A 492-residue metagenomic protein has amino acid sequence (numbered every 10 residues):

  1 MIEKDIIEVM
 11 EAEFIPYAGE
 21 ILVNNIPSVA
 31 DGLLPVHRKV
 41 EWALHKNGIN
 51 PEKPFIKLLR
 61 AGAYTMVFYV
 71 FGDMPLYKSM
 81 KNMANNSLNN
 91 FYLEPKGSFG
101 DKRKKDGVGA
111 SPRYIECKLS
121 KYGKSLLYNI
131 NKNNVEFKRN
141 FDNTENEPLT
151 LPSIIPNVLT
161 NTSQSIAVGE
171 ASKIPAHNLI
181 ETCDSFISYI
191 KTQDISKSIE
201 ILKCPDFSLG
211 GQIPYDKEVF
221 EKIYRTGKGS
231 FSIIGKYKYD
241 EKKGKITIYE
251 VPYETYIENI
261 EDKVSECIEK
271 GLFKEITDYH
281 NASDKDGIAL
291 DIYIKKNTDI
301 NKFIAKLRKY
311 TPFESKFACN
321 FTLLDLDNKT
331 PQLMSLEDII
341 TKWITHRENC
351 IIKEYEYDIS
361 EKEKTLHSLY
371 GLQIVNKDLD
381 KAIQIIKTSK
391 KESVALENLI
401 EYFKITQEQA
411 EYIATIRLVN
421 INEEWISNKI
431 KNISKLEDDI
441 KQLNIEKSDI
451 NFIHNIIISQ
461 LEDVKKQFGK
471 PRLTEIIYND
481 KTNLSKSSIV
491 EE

Functional and structural regions predicted by a protein language model:
M1, D5, S163-I166, E170-E492: C-terminal interaction appendages of subunits in large macromolecular complexes
M1-G227, D291: Catalytic phosphate-handling regions of large nucleic-acid enzymes and associated NTPases
